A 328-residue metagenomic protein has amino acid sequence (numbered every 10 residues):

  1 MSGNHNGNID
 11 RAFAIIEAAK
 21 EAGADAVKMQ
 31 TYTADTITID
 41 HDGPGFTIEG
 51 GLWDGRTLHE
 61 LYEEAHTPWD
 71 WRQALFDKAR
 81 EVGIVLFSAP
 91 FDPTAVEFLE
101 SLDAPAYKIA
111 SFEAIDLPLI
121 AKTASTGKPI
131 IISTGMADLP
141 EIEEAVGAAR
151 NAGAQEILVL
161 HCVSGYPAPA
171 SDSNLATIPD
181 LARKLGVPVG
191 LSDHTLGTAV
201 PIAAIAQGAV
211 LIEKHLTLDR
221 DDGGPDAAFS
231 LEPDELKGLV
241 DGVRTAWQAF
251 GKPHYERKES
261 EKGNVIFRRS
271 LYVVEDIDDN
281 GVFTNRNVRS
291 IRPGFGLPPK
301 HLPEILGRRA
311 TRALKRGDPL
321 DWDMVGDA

Functional and structural regions predicted by a protein language model:
M1-A328: Catalytic cores and adjacent flexible loops of soluble metabolic enzymes that perform enolate/carbanion chemistry on
